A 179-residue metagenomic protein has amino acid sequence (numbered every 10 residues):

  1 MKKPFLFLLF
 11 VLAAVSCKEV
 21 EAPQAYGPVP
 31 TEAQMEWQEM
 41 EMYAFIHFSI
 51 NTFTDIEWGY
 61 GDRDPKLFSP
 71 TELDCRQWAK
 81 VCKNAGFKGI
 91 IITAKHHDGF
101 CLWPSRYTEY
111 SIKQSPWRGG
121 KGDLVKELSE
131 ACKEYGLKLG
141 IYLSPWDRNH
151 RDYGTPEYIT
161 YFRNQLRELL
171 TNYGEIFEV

Functional and structural regions predicted by a protein language model:
M1-P4, C82: Positively charged n-region of N-terminal signal peptides that target proteins for export
P4-A13: Sec-dependent N-terminal signal peptides
E19-E178: Mature catalytic domains of secreted/periplasmic carbohydrate-active enzymes
